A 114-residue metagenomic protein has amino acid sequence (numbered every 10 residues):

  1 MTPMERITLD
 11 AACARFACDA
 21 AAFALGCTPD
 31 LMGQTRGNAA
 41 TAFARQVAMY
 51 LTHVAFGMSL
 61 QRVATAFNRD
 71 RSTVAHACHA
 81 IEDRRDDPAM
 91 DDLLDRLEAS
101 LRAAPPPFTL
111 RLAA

Functional and structural regions predicted by a protein language model:
M1-D19, A113-A114: General nucleic-acid-binding
C18, S59-L60: Helix-turn-helix DNA-binding elements, focusing on the entry/boundary residues of the two helices that contact DNA
F23-R45: Short, Lys/Arg-enriched anionic-surface-contact patches
A42-G57: Short, amphipathic alpha-helical "recognition" segments used to contact nucleic acids or chromatin
H53, A77-I81, R85: DNA major-groove recognition helix of helix-turn-helix
Q61-D70: Short alpha-helical "recognition helix" segments of helix-turn-helix
T73-A75: Helix-turn-helix DNA-binding helix
R85-A103: Short Lys/Arg-enriched helix C-cap and helix-to-coil transition segments that create basic nucleic-acid-contact patches
